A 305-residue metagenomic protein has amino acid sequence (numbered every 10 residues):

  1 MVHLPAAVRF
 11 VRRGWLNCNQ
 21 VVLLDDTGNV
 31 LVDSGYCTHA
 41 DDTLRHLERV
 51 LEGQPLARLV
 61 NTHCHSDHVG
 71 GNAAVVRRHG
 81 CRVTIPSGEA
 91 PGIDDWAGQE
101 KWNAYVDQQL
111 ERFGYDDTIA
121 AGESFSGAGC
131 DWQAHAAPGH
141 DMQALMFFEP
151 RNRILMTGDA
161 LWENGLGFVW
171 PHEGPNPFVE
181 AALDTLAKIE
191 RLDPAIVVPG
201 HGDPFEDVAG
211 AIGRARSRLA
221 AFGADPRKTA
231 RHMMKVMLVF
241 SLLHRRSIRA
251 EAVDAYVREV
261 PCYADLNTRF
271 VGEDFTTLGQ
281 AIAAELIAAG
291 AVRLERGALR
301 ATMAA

Functional and structural regions predicted by a protein language model:
M1-Q54, M146-G158, E163: Conserved beta-strand hairpin/beta-sheet module of binuclear metal-dependent hydrolase folds, prominently
V2-V8, N103-D107, A128-C130: Short Pro/Gly-enriched beta-strand edge/turn motifs at strand-loop
L23, D33, T43, H63 (+8 more regions): Divalent metal-coordination and catalytic microenvironments
N29, Y36-T38, D131-P138, M142-P226: Metallo-beta-lactamase
T38-G127: Active-site HxH/HxHxD metal-binding segment of metal-dependent hydrolases
H39, D117, P177-A181, D274 (+1 more regions): Soluble or luminal CAZymes and related metallo-dependent hydrolases
A230-A305: C-terminal regulatory/interaction regions
